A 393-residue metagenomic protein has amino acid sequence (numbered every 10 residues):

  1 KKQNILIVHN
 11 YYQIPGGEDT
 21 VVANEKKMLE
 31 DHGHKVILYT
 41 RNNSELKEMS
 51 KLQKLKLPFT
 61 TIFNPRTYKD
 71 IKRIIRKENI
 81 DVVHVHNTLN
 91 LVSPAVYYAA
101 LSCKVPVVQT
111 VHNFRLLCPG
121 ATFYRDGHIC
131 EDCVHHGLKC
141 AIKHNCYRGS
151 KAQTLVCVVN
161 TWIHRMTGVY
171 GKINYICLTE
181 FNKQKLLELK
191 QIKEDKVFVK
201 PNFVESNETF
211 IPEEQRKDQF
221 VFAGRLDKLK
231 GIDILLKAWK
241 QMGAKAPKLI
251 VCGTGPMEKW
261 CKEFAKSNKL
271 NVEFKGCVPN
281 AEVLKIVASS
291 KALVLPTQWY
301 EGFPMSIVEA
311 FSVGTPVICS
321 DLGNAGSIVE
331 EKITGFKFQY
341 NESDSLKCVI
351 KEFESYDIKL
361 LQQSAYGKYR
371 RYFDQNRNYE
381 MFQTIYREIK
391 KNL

Functional and structural regions predicted by a protein language model:
I75, C277-V278, K285-S290: Short alpha-helical donor nucleotide-sugar binding micro-motif in glycosyltransferases
S102, C130-Y175: Membrane-proximal helix-turn-helix segments that form the acceptor-binding/catalytic region of lipid-linked
F181, F203: Carbohydrate-associated surface elements
N202, E213-K230, L236-K240, I250: Conserved donor-binding/catalytic core segment of Leloir-type glycosyltransferases
C261-A281: Nucleotide-activated donor-binding/catalytic signature segment of Leloir-type glycosyltransferases, i.e., the conserved
A288-G302, T315: Acidic donor-binding loop of glycosyltransferase active sites
E331-K332, F336-S343, I350-Y356: Conserved acidic donor-binding segment of nucleotide-sugar-dependent glycosyltransferases
K359-Y372, M381-T384: A short, well-ordered alpha-helix in the C-terminal region of glycosyltransferases
